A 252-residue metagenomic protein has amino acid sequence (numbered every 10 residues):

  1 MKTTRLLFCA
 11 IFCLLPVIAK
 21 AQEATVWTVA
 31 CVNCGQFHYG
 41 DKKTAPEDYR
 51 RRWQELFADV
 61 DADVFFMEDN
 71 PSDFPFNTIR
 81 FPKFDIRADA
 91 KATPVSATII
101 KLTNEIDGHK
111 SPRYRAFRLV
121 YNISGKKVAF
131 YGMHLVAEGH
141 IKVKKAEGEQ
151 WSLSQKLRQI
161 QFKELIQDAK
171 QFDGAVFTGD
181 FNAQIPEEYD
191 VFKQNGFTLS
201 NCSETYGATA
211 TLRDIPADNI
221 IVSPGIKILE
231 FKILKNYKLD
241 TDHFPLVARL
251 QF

Functional and structural regions predicted by a protein language model:
K2-R5, I18-I79, Q159-K163: N-terminal, active-site-proximal structural segment of metallo-dependent hydrolase catalytic domains
F8-P16: Bacterial N-terminal signal peptides
V32-G35, N70, M133-L135, D180-F181 (+1 more regions): Active-site metal-binding loops of divalent metal-dependent hydrolases
K42-P46, D69-D85, I185-Q194, R213: Metal-dependent catalytic neighborhoods of phosphoester/phosphodiester hydrolases
A62-E138, K227-Y237: Structured beta-strand-rich core segments of catalytic domains in phosphoester-bond hydrolases
S111, V120, Q167-V176, F181-F252: Metal-dependent phosphoester-hydrolase catalytic domains
R118, N122, K127-Y131, S152-A183: His/acidic metal-ligating clusters that form di-metal
H140-K156: A solvent-exposed, charged loop/short amphipathic helix patch at secondary-structure junctions
